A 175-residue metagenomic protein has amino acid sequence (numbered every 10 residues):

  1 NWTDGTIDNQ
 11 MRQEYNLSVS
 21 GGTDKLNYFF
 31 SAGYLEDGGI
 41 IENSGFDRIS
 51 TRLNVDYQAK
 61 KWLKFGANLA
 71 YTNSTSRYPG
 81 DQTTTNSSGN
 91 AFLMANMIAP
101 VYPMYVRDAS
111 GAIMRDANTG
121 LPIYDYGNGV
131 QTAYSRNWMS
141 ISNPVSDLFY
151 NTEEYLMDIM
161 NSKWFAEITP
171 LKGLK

Functional and structural regions predicted by a protein language model:
N1, I40-I41, S50, N54-I159: Surface-exposed loop/interface segments of Gram-negative outer-membrane beta-barrel transport/assembly proteins
D4-T6: C-terminal beta-signal and adjacent terminal beta-strands/loops of Gram-negative outer-membrane beta-barrel proteins
D8-D24, G33, P144-K175: Outer-membrane beta-barrel transmembrane strands
E14-N16, F46-R52: Transmembrane beta-barrel architecture of outer membranes
T23-K25, Y34-G38, Y71-T75: Transmembrane beta-strands of outer-membrane beta-barrel pores
K25-Y28, W62-F65, G173-K175: Repeated loop/turn-to-beta-strand initiation elements of outer-membrane beta-barrel proteins
